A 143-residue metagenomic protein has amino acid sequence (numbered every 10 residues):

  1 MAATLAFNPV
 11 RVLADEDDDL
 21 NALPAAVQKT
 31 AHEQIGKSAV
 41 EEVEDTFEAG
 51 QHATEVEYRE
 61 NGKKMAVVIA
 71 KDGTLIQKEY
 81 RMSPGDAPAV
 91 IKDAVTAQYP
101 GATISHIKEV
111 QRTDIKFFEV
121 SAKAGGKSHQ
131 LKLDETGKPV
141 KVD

Functional and structural regions predicted by a protein language model:
A3-D143: Long, terminal "pre-/pro-" and other extracytoplasmic accessory regions that lie outside the mature folded/catalytic
